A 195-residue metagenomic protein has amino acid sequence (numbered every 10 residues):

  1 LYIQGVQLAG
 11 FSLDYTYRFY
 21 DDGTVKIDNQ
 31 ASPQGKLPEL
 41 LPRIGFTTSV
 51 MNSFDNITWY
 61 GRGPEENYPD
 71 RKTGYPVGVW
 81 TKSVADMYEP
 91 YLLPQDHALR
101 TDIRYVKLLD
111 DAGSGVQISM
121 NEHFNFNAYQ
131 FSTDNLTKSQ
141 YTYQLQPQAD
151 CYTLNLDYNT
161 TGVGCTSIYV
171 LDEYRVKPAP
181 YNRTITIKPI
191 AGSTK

Functional and structural regions predicted by a protein language model:
L1-K195: Beta-strand/loop-rich accessory regions of lumenal/periplasmic or secreted enzymes, predominantly carbohydrate-active
